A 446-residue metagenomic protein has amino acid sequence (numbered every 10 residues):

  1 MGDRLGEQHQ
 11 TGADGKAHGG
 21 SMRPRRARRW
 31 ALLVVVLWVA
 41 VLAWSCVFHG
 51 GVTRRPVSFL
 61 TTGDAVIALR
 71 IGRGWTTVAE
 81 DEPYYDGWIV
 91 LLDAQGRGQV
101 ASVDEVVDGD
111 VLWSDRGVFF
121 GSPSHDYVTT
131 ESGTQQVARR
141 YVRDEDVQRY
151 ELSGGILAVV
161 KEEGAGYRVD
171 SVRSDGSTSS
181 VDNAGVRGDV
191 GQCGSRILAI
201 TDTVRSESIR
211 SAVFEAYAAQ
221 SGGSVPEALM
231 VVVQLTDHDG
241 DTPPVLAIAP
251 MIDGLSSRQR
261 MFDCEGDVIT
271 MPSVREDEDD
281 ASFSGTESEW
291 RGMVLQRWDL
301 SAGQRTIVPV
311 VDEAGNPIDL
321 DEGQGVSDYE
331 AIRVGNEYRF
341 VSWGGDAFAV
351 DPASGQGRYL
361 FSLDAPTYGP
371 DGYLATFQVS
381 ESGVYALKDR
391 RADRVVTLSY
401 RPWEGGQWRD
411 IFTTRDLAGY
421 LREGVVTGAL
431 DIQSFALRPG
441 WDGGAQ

Functional and structural regions predicted by a protein language model:
G2-G6, A13, G19, G188 (+8 more regions): Intrinsic disorder/low-complexity signal
G2-V172, I432-Q446: N-terminal "mature head" segments of proteins
V34-A40, M230-V232, D267: Detector for intrinsically disordered, low-structure N-terminal pre-sequences
W44-V52, T77-V106, S122-V147, K161-G185 (+4 more regions): Surface-exposed loop/turn elements that mediate protein-protein interactions on large endomembrane-trafficking
V52-F59, V103-R116, V142-G154, N183-R196 (+4 more regions): Repeated scaffold domains used in trafficking and secretory/extracellular systems, primarily beta-propellers
S58-E82, D110-V128, Q148-E163, D189-A219 (+5 more regions): Short beta-strand elements that form the blades of beta-propeller/WD-repeat-like and other beta-sheet-rich scaffold
G176, I197, S206, E278 (+4 more regions): Generic "edge-of-domain/loop-turn" microfeature
T270-S273, D277-S282, W298, R401 (+1 more regions): Short beta-strand element of the conserved SAM-dependent methyltransferase core
